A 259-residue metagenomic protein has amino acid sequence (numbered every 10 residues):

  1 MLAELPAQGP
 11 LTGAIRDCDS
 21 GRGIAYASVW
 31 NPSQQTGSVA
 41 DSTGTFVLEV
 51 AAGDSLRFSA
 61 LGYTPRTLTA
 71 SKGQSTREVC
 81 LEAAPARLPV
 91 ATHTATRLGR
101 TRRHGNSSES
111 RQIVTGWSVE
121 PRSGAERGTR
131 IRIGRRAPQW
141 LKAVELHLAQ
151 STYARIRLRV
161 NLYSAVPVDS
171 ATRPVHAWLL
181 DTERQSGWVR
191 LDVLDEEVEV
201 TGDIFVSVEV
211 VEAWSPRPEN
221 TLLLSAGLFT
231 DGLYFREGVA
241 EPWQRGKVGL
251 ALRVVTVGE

Functional and structural regions predicted by a protein language model:
Q8-I24: Structural motif
R22-I24, V47-D54, E199-V200: Short Pro-Gly-centered beta-turn/loop motif in secreted/extracellular proteins
Q34-T45: Short, acidic Ser/Thr/Gly-rich low-complexity loop/linker segments typical of extracellular and cell-surface proteins
S55-T69: A short, solvent-exposed loop/turn motif at the edges and junctions of modular extracellular/periplasmic domains
A60-L61, T76-W117: Short, acidic, small-residue-rich periplasmic hinge/interaction motif at the N-terminus of Gram-negative outer-membrane
Q139-S151, V206-V208: A short beta-strand element within beta-rich, extracytoplasmic domains of secreted/secretory-pathway proteins
Y153-F229: Aromatic- and Gly/Pro-enriched, solvent-exposed loop/edge beta-strand patches characteristic of beta-rich domains
L228-E259: PGST-rich, cysteine-poor low-complexity/disordered linker and tail segments that act as flexible spacers
